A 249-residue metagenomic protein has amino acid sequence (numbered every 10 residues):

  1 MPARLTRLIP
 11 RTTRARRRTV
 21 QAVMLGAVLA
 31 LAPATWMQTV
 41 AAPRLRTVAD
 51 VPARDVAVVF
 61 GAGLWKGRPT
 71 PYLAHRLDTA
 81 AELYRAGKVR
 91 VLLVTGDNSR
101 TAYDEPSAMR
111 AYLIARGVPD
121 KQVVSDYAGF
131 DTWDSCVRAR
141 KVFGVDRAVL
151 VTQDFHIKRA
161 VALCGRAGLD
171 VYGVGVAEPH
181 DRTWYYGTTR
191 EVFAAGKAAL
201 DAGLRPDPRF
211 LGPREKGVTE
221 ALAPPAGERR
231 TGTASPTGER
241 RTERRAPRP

Functional and structural regions predicted by a protein language model:
M1-P52, L211-K216: N-terminal membrane-anchoring alpha-helices
P2-R7, Q38-T189: A structural signal for short, hydrophobic/glycine-enriched beta-strand patches
A3, R7-R17, Y72, P225-A226 (+1 more regions): General helical secondary-structure elements
T13-R18, T35, L73, H156 (+2 more regions): Short alpha-helical segments used as structural interaction elements across diverse proteins
A22-G26, A81, A202, A234-S235 (+1 more regions): Intrinsically disordered, low-complexity segments enriched in polar/charged small residues
G117, A167-L169, A195-A198, K216-L222: Short, highly charged low-complexity linear segments
T188-D207: A transmembrane-helix-recognition feature enriched in membrane-embedded lipid enzymes and envelope glyco-/phospholipid
P206-P249: Short linear elements at protein peripheries
